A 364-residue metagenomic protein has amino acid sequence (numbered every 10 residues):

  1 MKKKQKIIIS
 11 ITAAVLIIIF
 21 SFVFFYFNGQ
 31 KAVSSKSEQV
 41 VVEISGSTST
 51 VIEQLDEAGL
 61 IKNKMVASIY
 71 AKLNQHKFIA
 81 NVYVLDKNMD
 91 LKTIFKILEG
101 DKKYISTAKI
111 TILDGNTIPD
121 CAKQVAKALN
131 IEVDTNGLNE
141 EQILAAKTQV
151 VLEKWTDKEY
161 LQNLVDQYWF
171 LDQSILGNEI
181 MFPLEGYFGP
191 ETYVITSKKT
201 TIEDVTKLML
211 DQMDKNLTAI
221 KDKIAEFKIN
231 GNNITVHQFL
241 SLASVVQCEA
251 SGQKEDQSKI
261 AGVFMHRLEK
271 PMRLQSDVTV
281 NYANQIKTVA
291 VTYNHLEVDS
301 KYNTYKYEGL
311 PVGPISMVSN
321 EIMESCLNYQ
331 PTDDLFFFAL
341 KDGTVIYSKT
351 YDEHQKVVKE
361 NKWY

Functional and structural regions predicted by a protein language model:
M1, Q5-I8, A126-E132: N-terminal start-of-domain structural block
K2-S37: N-terminal type II signal-anchor transmembrane helix that functions as the membrane-insertion/stop-transfer segment
I7-I9, S35-V40, K77-A80, A261 (+1 more regions): Short low-complexity stretches enriched in small and charged residues
F25, K77, V82, K103 (+2 more regions): Intrinsically disordered, low-complexity N-terminal regions enriched in serine/proline/glycine with scattered basic
K31-M213: Signal peptide-directed extracytoplasmic domains
K123-T135, L144-Y364: Bacterial extracytoplasmic/cell-wall-associated proteins, especially those involved in peptidoglycan
